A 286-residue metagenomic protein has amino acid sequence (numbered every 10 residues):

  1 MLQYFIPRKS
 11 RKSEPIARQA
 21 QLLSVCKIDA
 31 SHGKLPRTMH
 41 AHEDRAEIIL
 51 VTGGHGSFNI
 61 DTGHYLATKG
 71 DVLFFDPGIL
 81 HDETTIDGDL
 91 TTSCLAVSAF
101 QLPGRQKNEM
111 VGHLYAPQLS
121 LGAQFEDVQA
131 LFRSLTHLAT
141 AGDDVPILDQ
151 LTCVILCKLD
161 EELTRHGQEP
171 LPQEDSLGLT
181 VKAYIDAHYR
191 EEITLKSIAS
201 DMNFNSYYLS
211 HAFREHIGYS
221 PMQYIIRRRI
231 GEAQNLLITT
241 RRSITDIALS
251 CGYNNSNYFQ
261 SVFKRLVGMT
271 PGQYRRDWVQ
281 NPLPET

Functional and structural regions predicted by a protein language model:
M1-H32, V72-D143, L156-H166: A hydrophobic/aromatic-rich effector-binding and dimerization subdomain of bacterial HTH-type transcriptional regulators
M1-L66, D71, I79, D87 (+2 more regions): Generic protein-terminus/edge-of-domain signal
G54, D127-A141, T180-H188, E232 (+1 more regions): Solvent-exposed, amphipathic alpha-helical segments
G70, Y208-L209, F213, Y258-F259 (+1 more regions): Short hydrophobic/aromatic patch on the recognition helix
L114-Q124, A139-A187, E191, L195-M202 (+2 more regions): Short, Lys/Arg-enriched, Trp-marked, Pro/Gly-tolerant hinge/linker segments that flank
A183, A187, E192, K196 (+2 more regions): Terminal helix-turn-helix DNA-binding modules in bacterial transcription factors
D201, S250-C251, L266: Residues within the alpha-helical elements of helix-turn-helix
